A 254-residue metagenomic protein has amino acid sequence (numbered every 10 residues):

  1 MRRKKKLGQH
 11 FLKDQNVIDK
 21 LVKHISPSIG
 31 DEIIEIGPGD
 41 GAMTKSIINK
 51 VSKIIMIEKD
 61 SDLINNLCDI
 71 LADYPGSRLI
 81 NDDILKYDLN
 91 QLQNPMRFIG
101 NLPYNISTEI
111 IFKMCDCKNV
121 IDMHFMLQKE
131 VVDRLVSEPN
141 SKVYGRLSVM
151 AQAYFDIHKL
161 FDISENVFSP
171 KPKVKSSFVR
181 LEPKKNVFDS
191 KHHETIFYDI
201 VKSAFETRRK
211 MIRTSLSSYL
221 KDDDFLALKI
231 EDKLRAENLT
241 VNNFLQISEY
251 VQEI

Functional and structural regions predicted by a protein language model:
M1-D199, S203, N242-Q246, Y250: Catalytic cores of RNA-modifying enzymes
S203-I254: C-terminal lobe and adjacent flexible extensions of AdoMet/dcAdoMet transferase-like proteins
